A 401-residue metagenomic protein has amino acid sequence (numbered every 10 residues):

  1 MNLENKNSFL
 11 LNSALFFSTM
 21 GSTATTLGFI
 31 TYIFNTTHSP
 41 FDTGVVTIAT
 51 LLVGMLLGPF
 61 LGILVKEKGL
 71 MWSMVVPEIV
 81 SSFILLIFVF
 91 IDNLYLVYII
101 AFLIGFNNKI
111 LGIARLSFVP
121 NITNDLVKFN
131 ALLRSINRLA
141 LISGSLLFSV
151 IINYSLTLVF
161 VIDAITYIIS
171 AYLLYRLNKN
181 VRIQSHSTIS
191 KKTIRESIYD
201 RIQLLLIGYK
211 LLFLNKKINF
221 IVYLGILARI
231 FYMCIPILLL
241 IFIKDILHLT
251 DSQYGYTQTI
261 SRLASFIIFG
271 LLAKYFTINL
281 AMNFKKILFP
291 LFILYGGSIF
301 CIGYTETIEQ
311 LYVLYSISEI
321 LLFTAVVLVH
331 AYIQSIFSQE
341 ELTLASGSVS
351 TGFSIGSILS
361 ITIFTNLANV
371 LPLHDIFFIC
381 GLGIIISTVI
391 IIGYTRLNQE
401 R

Functional and structural regions predicted by a protein language model:
M1-S8, N180-V222: Juxtamembrane intracellular "pre-TM" segments in multi-pass secondary transporters
S8-L11, L27, D42-G44, S73-M74 (+6 more regions): Alpha-helical transmembrane segments and their helix-entry boundary regions
L10-T26, T50-I63, M74-S81, L96-I152 (+6 more regions): Substrate-agnostic recognition of the 12-TM MFS/MFS-like secondary transporter fold
A24-G54: Extracellular/periplasmic helix-loop-helix junction of adjacent transmembrane segments in MFS-like secondary
T25, F34, I84-F88, I104 (+4 more regions): MFS-fold secondary transporters
G28, L156-F160, L204-F269: A single, central transmembrane helix in multi-pass transporters
V46, T50-E67, M71-P77, S81 (+1 more regions): C-terminal transmembrane bundle of multi-pass solute transporters/carriers
Y95-Y98, K128-S185, T259-R262, I363 (+2 more regions): Hydrophobic alpha-helical transmembrane segments
